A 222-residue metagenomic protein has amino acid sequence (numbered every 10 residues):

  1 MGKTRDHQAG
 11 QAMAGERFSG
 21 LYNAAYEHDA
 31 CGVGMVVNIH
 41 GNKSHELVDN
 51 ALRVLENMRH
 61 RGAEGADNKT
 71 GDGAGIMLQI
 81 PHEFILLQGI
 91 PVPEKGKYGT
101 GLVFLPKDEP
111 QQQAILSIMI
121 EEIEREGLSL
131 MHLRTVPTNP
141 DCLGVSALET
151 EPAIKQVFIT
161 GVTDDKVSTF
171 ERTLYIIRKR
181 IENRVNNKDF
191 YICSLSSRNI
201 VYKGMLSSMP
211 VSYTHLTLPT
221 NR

Functional and structural regions predicted by a protein language model:
M1-A30, H40-G41: Generic start-of-chain signal for non-secretory N-termini
N23, A30-P81, L86-Q88, E94-L105: N-terminal amphipathic, basic-rich helices that act as targeting or association modules
Y26, E46-R53, A114, I118 (+1 more regions): Generic recognition of stable, solvent-exposed alpha-helical segments in well-folded globular domains
I39-H45, A66, D189-S197, L216: Generic detector of short, locally flexible boundary/turn motifs and exposed helical patches
D72-A74, Q79-Y213: Long, basic N-terminal domains or extensions that often function in RNA/ssDNA interaction or organelle/cellular
T214-T220: Conserved small/polar residues in nucleotide/adenosyl-binding loops
